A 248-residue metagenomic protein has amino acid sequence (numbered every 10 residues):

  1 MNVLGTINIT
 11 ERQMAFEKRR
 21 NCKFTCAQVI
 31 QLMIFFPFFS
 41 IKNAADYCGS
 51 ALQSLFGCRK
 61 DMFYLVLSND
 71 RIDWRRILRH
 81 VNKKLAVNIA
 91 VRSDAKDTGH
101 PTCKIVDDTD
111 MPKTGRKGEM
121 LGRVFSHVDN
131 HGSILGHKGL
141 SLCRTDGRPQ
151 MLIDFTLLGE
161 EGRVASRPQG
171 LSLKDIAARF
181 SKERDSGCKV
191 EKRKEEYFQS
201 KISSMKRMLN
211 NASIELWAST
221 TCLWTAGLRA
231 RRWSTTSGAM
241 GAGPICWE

Functional and structural regions predicted by a protein language model:
M1-L223, R229-P244: Conserved, well-structured functional cores that handle cations and Mg-NTP chemistry
W247-E248: Catalytic or ion-translocation cores adjacent to nucleophile or general acid/base/metal-coordination motifs in diverse
